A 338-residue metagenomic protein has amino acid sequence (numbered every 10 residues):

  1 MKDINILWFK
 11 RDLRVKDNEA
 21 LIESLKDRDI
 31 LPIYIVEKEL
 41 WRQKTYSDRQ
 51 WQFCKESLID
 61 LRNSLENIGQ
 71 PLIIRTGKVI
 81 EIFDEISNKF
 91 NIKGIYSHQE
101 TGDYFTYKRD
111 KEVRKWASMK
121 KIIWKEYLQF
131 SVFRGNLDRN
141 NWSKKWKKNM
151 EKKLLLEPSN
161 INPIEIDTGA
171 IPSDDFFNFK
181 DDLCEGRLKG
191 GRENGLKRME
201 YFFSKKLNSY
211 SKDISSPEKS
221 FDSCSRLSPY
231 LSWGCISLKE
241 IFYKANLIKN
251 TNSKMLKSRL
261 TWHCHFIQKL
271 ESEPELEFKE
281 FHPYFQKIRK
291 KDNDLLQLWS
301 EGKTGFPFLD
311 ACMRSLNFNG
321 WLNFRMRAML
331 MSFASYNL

Functional and structural regions predicted by a protein language model:
M1-P158, N252, R314: Trp/Phe/Arg-rich N-terminal binding region typifying the photolyase-homology
E19, E240, R325-M329: Short amphipathic alpha-helical face segments that pack within enzyme cores and frequently flank/anchor catalytic
K120-I122, N141-Q286: Glycine/tryptophan-enriched, flexible segments
P217-E218, K303-T304, W321: Short helix-capping and inter-helix turn/linker motifs at the boundaries of alpha-helical repeat units
S225-S228, D294, L298, P307-N317 (+1 more regions): Contiguous, well-ordered alpha-helical segments that form the cores/surfaces of helical PPI scaffolds
T251-Q268, L316-L338: Structured ligand/cofactor/substrate-binding pocket environments in proteins
E275-F308: Helix-loop-helix junctions that connect adjacent transmembrane helices in secondary transporters/permeases, recognized
